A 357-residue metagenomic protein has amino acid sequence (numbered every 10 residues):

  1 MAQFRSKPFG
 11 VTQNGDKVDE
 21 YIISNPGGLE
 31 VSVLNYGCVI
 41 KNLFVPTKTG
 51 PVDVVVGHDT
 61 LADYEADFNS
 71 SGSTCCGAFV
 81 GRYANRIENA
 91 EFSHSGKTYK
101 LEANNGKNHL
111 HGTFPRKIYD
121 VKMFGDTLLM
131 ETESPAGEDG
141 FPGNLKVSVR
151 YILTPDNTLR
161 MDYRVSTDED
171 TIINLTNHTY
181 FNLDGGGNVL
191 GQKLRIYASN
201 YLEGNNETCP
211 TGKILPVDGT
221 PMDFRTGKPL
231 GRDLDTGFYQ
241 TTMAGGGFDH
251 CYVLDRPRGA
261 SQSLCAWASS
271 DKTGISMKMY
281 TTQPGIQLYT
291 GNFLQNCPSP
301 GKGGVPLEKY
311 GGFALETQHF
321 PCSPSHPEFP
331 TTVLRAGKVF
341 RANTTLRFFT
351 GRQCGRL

Functional and structural regions predicted by a protein language model:
M1-L357: An exposed, glycine/acidic-rich loop-and-rim segment of catalytic or binding clefts
